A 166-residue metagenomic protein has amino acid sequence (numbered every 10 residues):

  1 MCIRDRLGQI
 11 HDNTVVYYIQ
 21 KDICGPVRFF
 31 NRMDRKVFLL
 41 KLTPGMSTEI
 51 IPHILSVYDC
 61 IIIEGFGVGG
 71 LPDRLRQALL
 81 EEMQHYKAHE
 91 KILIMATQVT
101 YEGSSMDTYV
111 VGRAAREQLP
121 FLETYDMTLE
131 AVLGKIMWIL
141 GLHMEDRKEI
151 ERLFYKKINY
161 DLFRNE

Functional and structural regions predicted by a protein language model:
R4-L75, I158-E166: Accessory alpha-helical/coil subdomains and C-terminal extensions that flank or cap enzyme catalytic cores
V68-E166: C-terminal non-catalytic interaction/assembly regions of soluble proteins
